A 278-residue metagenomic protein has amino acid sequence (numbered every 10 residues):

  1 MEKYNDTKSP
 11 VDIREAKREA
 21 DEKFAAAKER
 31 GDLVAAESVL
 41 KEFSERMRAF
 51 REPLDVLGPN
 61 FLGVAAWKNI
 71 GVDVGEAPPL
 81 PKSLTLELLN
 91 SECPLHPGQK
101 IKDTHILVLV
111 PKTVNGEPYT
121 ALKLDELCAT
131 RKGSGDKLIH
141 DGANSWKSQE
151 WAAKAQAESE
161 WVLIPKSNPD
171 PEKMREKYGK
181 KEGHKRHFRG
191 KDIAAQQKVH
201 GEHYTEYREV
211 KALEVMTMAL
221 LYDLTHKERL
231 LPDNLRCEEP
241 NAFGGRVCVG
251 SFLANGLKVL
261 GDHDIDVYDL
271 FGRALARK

Functional and structural regions predicted by a protein language model:
M1-R208, A212-K278: A binding-site-centric feature that preferentially detects glycan-recognition modules on secreted/surface proteins
